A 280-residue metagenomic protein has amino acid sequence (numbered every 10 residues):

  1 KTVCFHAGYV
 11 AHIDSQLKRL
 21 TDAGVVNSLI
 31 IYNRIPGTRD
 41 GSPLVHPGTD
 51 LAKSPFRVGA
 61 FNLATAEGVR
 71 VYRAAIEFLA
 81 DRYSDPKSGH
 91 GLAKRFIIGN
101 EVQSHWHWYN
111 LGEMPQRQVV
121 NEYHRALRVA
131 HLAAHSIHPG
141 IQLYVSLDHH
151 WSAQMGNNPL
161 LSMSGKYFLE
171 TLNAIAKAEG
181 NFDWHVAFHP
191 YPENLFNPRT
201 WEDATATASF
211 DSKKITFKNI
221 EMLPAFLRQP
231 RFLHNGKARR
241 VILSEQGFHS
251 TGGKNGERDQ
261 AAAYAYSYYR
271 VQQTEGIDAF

Functional and structural regions predicted by a protein language model:
K1-S84, S88-I98, V102-P115, D148-H150: N-terminal substrate-binding region of glycoside hydrolase catalytic domains
H12, A126, A263: Conserved alpha-helical elements of sugar-nucleotide-dependent glycosyltransferases
S15-Q16, A130, S267: Aromatic/hydrophobic pocket-lining residues that form π-stacking "cages" and hydrophobic walls in ligand
A23, V69-I76, A80-P86, L92-K94 (+1 more regions): Noncatalytic carbohydrate-binding groove/subsite architecture in carbohydrate-active enzymes
G37-F61, A153-T171, G252-A265: Short, electropositive alpha-helical surface patch
N173-A176, S267-Q273: Mature extracellular/periplasmic domains of secretome proteins
W201-E202, T274-F280: Aromatic/acidic polysaccharide-binding cleft in carbohydrate-active enzymes
